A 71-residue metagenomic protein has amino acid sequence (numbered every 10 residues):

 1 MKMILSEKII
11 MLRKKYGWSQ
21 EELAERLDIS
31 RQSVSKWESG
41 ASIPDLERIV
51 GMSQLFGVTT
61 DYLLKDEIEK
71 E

Functional and structural regions predicted by a protein language model:
M1-K15: A short, Lys/Arg-rich alpha-helix, primarily the initiator
E7, M11, E25, K36 (+1 more regions): DNA-binding alpha-helical recognition surfaces that contact promoter or target DNA
K14, E25, Q54: Alpha-helical residues within the helix-turn-helix
G17-K36: Short alpha-helical DNA-recognition segment
E47-Y62: DNA major-groove recognition helix of helix-turn-helix/homeodomain DNA-binding modules
D66-E71: Short, charged recognition helix plus adjacent turn of helix-turn-helix-like nucleic-acid-binding domains
